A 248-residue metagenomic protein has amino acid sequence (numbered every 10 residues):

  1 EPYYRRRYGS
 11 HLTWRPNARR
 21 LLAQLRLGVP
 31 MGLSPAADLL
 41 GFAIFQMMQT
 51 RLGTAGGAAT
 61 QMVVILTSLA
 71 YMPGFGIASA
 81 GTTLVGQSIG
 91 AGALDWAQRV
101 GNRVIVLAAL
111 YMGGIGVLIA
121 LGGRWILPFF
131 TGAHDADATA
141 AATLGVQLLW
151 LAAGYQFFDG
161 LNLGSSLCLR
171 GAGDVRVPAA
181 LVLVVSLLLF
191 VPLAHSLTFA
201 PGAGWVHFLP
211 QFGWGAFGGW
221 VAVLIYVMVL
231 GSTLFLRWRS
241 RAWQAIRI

Functional and structural regions predicted by a protein language model:
E1-V29, V85-G154, T198-I248: Short alpha-helical transmembrane segments in multi-pass integral membrane proteins
R19-M48, A80, M112: Core transmembrane alpha-helical segments of multi-pass membrane transporters/permeases
M31, P35, A43, M47 (+5 more regions): Transmembrane alpha-helix boundary and packing residues in multipass membrane permease domains and related
M31-L39, S68, M72-F75, M112-G116 (+4 more regions): Residue-level hotspots within the lipid-embedded alpha helices of multi-pass solute transporters
G32, A36-L69, Q87, L127-A136: Helix-terminus/linker motif at the lipid-water interface of multi-pass membrane proteins
A59-G123, G160-G173, V177-L181: Small-residue-rich hydrophobic transmembrane alpha-helices
A78, L151-G171, V177-S186, W214-L236: Short runs within selected transmembrane alpha-helices of multi-pass transporters and secretion channels
L187-P192: Aromatic-anchored segments of alpha-helical transmembrane domains
